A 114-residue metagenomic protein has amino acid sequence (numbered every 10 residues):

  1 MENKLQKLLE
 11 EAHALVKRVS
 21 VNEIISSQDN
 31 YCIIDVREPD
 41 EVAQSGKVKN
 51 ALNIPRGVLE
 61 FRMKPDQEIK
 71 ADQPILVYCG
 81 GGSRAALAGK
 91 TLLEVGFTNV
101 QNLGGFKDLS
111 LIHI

Functional and structural regions predicted by a protein language model:
M1-C32, V36-L76, R84-I114: Rhodanese-like catalytic fold shared by cysteine-dependent sulfurtransferases and DSP/PTP-type phosphatases
C79: Short cysteine clusters
